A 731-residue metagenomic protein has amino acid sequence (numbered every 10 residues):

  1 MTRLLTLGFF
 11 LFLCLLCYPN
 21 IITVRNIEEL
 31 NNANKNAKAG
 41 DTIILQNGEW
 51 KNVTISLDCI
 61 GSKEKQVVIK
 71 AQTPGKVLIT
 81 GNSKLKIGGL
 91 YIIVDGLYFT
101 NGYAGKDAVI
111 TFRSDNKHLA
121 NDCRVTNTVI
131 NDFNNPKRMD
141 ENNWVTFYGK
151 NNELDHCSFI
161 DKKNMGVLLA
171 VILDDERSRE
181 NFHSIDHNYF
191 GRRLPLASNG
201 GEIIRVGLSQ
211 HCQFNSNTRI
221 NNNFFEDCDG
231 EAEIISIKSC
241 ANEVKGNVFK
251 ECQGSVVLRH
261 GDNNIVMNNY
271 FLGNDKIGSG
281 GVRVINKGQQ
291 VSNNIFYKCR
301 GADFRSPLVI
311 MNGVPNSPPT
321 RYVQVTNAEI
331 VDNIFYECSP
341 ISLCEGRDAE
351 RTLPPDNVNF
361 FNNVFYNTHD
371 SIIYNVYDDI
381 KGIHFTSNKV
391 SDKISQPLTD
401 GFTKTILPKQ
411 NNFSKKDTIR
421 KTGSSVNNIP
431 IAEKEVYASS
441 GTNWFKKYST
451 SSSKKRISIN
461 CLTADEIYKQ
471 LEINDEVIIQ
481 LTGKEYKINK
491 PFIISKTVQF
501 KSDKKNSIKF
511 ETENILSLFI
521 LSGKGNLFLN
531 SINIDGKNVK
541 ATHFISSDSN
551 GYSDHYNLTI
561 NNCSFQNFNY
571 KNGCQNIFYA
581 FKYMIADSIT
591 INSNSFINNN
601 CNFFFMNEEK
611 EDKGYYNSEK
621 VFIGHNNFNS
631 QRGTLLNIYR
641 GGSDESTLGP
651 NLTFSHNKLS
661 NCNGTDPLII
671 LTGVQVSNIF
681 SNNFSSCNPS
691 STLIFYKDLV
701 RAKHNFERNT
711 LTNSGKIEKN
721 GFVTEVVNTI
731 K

Functional and structural regions predicted by a protein language model:
M1-I21: Bacterial Sec-dependent N-terminal signal peptides
N20-N52, S56, K447-I488, I493: Acidic Gly/Asp/Thr-rich repetitive segments characteristic of extracellular carbohydrate-active and adhesion proteins
I21-R25, N47-V53, L57-V109, D132-N134 (+2 more regions): Right-handed parallel beta-helix/beta-spiral solenoid domain characteristic of secreted/periplasmic
K35-A39, G61-K63, I87-G88, F147 (+6 more regions): Flexible, charged surface loops at secondary-structure boundaries
A39-D41, K65, G278, D356 (+6 more regions): Short coil/turn segments at beta-strand junctions that form active-site/ligand-binding loops
K51-T54, G81-K86, T100-N121, N131-K409 (+4 more regions): Glycine- and acidic/polar-rich repeat regions and solenoidal domains
D58-K63, L353, I494, L699-V700: Short, conserved loop/helix-junction motifs that constitute active-site signature segments in enzyme catalytic cores
L398-N460, N474, T712-K731: Surface beta-loop-beta hairpin patches that serve as ligand-binding interfaces in beta-rich domains
